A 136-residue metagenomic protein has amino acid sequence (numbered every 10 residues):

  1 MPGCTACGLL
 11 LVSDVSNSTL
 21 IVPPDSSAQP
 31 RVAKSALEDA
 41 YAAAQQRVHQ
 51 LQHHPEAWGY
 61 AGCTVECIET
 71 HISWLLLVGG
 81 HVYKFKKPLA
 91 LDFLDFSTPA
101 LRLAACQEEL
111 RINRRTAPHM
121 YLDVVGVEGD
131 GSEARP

Functional and structural regions predicted by a protein language model:
C4-C7: Cysteine-centered motifs
V15-E38, A43-Y60: Non-catalytic regulatory/interaction regions at protein termini and inter-domain linkers
Q45-P136: Conserved ATP-binding subdomain of kinase catalytic cores across diverse folds
